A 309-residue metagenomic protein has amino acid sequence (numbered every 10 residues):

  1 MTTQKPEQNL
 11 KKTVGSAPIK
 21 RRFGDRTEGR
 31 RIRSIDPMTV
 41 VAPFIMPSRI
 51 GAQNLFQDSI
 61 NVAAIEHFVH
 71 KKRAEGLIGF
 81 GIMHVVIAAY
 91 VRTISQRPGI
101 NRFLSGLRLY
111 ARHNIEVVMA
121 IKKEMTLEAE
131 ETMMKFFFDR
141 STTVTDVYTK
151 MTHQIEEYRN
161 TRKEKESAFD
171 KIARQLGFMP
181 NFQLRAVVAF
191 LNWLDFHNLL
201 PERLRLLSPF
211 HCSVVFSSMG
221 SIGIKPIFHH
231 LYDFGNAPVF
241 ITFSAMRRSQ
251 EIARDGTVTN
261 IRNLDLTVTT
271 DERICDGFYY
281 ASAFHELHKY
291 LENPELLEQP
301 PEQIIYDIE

Functional and structural regions predicted by a protein language model:
T2-E309: C-terminal catalytic/motor cores of large multi-domain enzyme assemblies
